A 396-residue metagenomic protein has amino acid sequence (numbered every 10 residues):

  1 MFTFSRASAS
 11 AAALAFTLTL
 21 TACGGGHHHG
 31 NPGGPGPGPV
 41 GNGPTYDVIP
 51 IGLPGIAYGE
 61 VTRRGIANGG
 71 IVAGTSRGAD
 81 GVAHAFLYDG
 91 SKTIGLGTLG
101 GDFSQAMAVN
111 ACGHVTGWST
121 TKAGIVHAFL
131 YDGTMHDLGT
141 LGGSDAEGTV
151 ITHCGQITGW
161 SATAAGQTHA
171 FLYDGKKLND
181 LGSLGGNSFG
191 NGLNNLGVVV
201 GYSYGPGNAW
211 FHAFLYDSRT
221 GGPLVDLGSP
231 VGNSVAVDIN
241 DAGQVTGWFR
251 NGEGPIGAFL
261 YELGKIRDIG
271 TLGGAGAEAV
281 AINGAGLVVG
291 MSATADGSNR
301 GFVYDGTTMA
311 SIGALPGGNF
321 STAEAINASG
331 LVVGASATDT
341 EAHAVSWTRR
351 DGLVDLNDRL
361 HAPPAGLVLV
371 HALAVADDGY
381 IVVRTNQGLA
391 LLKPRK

Functional and structural regions predicted by a protein language model:
F2-A11: Bacterial N-terminal signal peptides that target proteins for export
T19-A22: C-terminal motif of bacterial Sec signal peptides marking the signal peptidase cleavage site
G25-K396: Residue-level hotspots at or immediately adjacent to binding/recognition sites across diverse folds
